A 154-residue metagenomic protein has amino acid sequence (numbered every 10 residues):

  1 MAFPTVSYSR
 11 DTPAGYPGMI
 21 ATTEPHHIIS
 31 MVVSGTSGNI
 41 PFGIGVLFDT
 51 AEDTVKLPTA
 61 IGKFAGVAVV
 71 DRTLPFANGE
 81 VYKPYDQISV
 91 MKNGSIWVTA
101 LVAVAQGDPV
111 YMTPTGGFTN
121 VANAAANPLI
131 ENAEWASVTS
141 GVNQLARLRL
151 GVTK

Functional and structural regions predicted by a protein language model:
M1-K154: Surface-exposed, low-hydrophobicity beta-strand/loop segments enriched in small/polar/acidic residues
